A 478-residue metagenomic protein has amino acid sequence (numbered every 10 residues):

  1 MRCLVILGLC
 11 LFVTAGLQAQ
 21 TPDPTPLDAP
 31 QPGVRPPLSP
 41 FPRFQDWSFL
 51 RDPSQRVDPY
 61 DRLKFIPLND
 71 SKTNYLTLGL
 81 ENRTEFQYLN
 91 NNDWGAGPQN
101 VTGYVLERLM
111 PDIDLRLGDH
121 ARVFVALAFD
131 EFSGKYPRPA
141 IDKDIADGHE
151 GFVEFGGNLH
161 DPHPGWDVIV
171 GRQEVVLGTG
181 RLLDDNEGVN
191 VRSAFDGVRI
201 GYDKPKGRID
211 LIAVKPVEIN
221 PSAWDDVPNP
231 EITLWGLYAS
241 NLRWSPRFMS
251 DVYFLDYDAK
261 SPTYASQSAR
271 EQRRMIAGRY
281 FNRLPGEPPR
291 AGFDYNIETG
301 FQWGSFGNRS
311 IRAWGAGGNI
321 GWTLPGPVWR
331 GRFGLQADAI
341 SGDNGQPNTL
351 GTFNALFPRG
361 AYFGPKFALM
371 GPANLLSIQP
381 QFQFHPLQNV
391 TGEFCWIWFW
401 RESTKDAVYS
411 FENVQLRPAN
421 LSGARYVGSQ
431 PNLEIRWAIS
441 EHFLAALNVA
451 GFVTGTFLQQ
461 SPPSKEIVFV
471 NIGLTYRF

Functional and structural regions predicted by a protein language model:
V5-T14: Bacterial N-terminal signal peptides
L17-V101, D112, A140-I141, W329 (+2 more regions): N-terminal periplasmic/intermembrane-space "pro-region" immediately following the signal or transit peptide
P32-R56, S266, E298, Q302 (+1 more regions): Extracellular/periplasmic loop regions
K64-L68, M110-D112, F152-E154, R199-G201 (+6 more regions): Outer-membrane beta-barrel architecture
L80-Y88, V125-F129, V168-R172, L211-K215 (+5 more regions): Transmembrane beta-barrel strands of outer-membrane/channel proteins
Y88-E107, L117-W166, R181-D184, S222 (+6 more regions): Surface-exposed loop and membrane-interface regions of Gram-negative outer-membrane beta-barrel proteins
L159-V168, R181-L182, N186-Q346, K405 (+2 more regions): Signature for the C-terminal beta-barrel architecture of outer-membrane proteins
I439-G473, R477: Predominantly the C-terminal beta-signal and adjacent terminal strand-loop region of outer-membrane beta-barrel
